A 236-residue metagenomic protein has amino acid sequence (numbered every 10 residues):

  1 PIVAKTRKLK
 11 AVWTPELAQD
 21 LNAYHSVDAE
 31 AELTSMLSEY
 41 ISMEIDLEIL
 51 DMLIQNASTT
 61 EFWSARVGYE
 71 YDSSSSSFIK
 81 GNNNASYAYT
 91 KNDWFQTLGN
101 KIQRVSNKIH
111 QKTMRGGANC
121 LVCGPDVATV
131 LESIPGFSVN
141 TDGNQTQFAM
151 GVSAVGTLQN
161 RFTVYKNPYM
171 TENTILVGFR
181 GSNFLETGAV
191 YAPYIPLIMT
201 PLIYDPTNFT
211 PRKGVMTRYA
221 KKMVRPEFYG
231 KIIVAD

Functional and structural regions predicted by a protein language model:
I2-E16, N22, V27-A31, S35 (+4 more regions): Sequence/fold signature of self-assembling virion shell proteins
W13-P15, D28, E32-R104: Alpha-helical scaffold segments that mediate packing/assembly in large oligomeric complexes
D20-A23, S42-Q55, T59, W63 (+5 more regions): Intrinsically disordered or highly flexible coil/loop and linker segments, enriched in small and charged/polar residues
